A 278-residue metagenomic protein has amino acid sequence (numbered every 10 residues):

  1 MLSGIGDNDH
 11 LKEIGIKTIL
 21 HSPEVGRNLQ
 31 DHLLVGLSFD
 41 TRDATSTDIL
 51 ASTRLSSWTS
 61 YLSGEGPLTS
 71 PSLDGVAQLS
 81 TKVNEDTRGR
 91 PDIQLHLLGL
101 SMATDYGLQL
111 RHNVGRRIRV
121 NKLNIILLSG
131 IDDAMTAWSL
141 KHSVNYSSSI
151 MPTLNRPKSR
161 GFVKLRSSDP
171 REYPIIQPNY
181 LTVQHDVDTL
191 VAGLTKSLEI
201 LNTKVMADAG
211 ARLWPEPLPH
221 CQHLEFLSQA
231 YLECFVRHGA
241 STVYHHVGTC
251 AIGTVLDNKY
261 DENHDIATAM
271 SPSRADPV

Functional and structural regions predicted by a protein language model:
M1-I5, D188-V191: Conserved structured core elements
L2-V144, L154-N155, E199-D208, C221-C234 (+1 more regions): Mid-to-C-terminal "cap/lid" subdomains and adjacent gly/pro-rich loops that border and regulate access to redox
V76-Q78, K164, A251: Residue-level detector of beta-strand face positions
I93, T104-R116, V120-Q184, D188 (+1 more regions): Active-site beta-strand/loop architecture of penicillin-binding DD-peptidases
S168-V278: C-terminal lid/capping helical subdomain adjacent to the catalytic/cofactor pocket in oxidative enzymes
